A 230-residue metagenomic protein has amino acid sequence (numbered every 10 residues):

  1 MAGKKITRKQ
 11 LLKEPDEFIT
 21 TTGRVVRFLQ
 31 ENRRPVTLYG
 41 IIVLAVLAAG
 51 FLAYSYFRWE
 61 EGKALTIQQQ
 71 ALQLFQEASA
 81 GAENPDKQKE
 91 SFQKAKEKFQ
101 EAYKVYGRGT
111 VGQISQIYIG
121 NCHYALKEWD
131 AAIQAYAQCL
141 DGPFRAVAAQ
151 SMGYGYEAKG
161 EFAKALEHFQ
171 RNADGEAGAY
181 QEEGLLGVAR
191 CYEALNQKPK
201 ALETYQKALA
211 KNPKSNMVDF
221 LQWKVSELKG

Functional and structural regions predicted by a protein language model:
A2-I41: N-terminal positive-inside, membrane-proximal cytosolic segments immediately preceding the first
A102-G112, L126, C139-V147, D174-Q181 (+1 more regions): Short solvent-exposed coil/turn linkers within tandem alpha-helical repeat scaffolds
